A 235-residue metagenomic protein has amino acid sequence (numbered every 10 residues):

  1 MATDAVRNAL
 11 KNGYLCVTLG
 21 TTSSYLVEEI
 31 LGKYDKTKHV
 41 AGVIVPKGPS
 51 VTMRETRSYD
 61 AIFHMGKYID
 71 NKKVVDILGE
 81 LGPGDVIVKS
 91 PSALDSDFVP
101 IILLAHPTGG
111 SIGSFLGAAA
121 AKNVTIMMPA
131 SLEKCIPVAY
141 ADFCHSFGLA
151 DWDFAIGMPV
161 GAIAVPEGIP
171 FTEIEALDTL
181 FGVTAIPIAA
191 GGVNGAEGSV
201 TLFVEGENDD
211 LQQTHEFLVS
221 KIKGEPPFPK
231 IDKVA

Functional and structural regions predicted by a protein language model:
M1-H64: N-terminal active-site beta-alpha-beta segment that forms phosphate/nucleotide-binding and substrate-recognition loops
R7, T52, R57-P229, K233-A235: Conserved phosphate- and dinucleotide-binding cores of soluble alpha/beta proteins, encompassing both enzyme active
